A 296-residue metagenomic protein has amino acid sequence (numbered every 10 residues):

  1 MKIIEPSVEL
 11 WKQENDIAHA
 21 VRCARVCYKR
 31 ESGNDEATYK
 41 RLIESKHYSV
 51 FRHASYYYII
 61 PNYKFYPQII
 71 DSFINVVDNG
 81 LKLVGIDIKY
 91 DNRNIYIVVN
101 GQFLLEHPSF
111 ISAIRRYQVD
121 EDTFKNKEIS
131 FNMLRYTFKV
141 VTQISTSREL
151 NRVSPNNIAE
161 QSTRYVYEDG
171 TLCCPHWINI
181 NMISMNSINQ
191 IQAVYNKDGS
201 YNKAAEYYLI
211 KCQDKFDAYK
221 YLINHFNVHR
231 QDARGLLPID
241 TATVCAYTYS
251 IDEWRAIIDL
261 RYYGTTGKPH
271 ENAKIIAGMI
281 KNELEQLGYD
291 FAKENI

Functional and structural regions predicted by a protein language model:
M1-I296: Family-specific signature for flavin-dependent thymidylate synthase
